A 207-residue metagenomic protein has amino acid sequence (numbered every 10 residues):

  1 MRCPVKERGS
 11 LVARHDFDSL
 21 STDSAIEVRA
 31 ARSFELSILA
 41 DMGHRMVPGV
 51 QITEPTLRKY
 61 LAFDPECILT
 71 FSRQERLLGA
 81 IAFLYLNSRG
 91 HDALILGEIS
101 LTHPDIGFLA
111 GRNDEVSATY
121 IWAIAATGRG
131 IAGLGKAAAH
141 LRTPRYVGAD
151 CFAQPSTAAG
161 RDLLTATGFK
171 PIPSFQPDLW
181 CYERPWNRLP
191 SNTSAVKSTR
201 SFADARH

Functional and structural regions predicted by a protein language model:
M1-I26, A30, R73, E115-V116 (+1 more regions): Terminal substrate-recognition subdomain of acyl/acetyltransferases
E7-L57, F63-L77: Short amphipathic alpha-helix that is part of the acyltransferase structural core
L36-S37, G130, P177-C181: A short acidic, often aromatic-flanked loop/helix-cap motif at beta-alpha or helix-coil junctions that lines enzyme
R76-Y85: Conserved beta-strand in the GNAT
L84-R89, A93-G97: Short, His- and charge-rich active-site/binding loops that engage polyanionic ligands
L94-G168: Acyl-donor binding region in acyl/amide transferases
